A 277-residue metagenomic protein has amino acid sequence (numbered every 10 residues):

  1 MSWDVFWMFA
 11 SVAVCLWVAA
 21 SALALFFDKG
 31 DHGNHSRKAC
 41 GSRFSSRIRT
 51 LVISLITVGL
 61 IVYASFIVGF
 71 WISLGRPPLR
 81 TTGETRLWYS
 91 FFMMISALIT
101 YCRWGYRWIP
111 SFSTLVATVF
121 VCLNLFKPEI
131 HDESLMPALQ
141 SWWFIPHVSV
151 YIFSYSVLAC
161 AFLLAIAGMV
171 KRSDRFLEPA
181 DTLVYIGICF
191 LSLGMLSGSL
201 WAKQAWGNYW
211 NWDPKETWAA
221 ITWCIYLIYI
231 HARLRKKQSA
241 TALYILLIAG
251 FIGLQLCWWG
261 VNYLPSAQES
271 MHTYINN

Functional and structural regions predicted by a protein language model:
M1, C40-G41, L135-F144: Juxtamembrane membrane-water interface segments that cap and precede transmembrane helices
D4-H35, S46-S134, V148-K171, F176-A205 (+1 more regions): Hydrophobic cores of alpha-helical transmembrane segments in multi-pass integral membrane proteins
